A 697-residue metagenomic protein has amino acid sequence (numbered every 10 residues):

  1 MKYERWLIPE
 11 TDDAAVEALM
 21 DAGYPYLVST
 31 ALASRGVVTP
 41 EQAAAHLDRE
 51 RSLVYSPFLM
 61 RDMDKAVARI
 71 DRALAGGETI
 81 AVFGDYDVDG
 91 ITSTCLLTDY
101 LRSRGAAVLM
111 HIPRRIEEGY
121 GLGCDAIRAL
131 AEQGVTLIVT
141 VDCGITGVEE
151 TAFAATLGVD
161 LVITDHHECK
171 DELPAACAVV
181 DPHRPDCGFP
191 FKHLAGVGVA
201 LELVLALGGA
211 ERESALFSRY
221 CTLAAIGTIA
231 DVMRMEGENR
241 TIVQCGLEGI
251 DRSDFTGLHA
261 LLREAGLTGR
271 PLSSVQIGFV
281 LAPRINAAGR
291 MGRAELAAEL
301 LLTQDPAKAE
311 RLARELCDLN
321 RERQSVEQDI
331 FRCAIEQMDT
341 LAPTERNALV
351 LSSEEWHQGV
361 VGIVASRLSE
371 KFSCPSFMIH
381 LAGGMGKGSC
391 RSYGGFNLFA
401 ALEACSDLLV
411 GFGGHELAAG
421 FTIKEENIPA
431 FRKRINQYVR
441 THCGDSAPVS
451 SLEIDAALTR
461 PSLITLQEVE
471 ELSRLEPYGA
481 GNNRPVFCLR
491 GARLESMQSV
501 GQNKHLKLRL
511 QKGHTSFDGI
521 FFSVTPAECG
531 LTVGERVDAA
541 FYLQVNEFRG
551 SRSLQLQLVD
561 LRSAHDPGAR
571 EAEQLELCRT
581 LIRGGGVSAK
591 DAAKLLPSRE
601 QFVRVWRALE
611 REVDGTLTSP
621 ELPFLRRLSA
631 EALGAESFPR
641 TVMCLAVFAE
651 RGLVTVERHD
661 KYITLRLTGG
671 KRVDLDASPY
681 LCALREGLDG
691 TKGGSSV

Functional and structural regions predicted by a protein language model:
K2, P9-T11, E17-L137, L157-G158 (+2 more regions): Hydrophobic helix-and-loop "lid/oligomerization" segment in the mid-to-C-terminal part of catalytic domains
D71-R72, E168-D181, T340, L510-T515: Acidic-glycine-rich active-site phosphate/pyrophosphate-binding loop
Y86-G90, C143, H166-H167, P182 (+3 more regions): Generic detector of well-ordered alpha-helical packing
L96, P174-E213, F217-I229, Q601-R604: Short alpha-helices
L97, R102, R240-P283, A287-I335 (+3 more regions): Acidic, two-metal ion nucleic-acid-processing modules in DNA metabolism proteins
I127, T151-A152, L645: Short amphipathic alpha-helical segments and helix-helix/interface helices
G134, V141-L194: Histidine/acidic-residue-rich, glycine-tolerant segments that coordinate divalent metal ions
H166-H167, H357, H415, H505: Histidine-centered active-site/metal-ligand motif
